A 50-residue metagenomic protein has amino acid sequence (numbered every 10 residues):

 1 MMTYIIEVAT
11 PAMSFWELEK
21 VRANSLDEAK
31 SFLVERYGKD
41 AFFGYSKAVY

Functional and structural regions predicted by a protein language model:
M1-E17: Short aromatic-glycine-(Arg/Gly/Cys) micro-motifs in beta-strand/loop hairpins
T10-A12, S25, G38: N-terminal regions of proteins, emphasizing targeting and processing segments when present
E19-V21: Generic detection of short hydrophobic beta-strand segments and adjacent strand-loop junctions
E35-Y50: Short, mixed-charge low-complexity intrinsically disordered segments
